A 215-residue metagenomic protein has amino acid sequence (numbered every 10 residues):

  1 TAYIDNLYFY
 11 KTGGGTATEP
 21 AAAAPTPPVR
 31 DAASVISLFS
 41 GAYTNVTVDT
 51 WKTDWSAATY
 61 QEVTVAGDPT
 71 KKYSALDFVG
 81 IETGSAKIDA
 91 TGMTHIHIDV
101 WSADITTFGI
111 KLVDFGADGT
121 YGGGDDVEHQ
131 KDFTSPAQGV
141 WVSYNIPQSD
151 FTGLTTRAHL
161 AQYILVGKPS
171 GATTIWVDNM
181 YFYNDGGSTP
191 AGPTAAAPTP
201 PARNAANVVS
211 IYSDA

Functional and structural regions predicted by a protein language model:
T1-A215: Beta-rich carbohydrate-recognition modules and glycan-binding surfaces
